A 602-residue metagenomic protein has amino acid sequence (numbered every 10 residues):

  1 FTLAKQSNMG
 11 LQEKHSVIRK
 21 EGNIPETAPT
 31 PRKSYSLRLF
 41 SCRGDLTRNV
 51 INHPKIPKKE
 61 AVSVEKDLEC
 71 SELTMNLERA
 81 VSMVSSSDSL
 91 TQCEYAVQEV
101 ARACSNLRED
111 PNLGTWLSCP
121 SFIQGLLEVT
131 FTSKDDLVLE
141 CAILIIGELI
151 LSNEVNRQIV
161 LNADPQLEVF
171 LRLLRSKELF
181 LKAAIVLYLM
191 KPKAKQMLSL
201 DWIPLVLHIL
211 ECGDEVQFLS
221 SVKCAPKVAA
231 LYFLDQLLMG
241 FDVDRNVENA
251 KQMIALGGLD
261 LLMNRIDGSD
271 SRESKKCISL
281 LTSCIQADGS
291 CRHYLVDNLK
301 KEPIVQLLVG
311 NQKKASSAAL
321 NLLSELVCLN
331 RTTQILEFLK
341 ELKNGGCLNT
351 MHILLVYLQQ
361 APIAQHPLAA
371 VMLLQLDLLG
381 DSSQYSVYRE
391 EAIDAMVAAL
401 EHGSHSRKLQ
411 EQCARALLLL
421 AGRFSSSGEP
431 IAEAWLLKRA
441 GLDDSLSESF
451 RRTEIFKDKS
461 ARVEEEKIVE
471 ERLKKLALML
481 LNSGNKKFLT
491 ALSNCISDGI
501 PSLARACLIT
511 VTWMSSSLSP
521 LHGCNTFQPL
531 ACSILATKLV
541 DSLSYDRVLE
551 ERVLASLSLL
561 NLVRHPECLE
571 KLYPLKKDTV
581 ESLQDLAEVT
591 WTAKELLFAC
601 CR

Functional and structural regions predicted by a protein language model:
F1-C104, R415-L419, S426-N494, I509-W513 (+2 more regions): Intrinsically disordered, low-complexity regulatory regions of large eukaryotic scaffold/signaling proteins
L39-Y232, Q236-L259, S271-K276, C284-K301 (+10 more regions): Elongated alpha-helical scaffolds that mediate protein-protein interactions in large eukaryotic proteins, primarily
M83-V84, G125-T132, R172-L173, H208-G213 (+8 more regions): Alpha-solenoid HEAT/Armadillo-like helical repeat scaffolds in large eukaryotic proteins
E99-R102, I145-E148, I185-L189, F233-Q236 (+7 more regions): Core register positions within helices of long alpha-helical scaffolds
L307, M351, A364, L368-A421 (+2 more regions): Extended alpha-helical scaffold domains
N311: Aromatic-lined glycan-binding groove of carbohydrate-active enzymes
D498-G499, A506-I509: C-terminal, well-structured subdomains that either form a transmembrane helix-short loop-helix hairpin in multi-pass
